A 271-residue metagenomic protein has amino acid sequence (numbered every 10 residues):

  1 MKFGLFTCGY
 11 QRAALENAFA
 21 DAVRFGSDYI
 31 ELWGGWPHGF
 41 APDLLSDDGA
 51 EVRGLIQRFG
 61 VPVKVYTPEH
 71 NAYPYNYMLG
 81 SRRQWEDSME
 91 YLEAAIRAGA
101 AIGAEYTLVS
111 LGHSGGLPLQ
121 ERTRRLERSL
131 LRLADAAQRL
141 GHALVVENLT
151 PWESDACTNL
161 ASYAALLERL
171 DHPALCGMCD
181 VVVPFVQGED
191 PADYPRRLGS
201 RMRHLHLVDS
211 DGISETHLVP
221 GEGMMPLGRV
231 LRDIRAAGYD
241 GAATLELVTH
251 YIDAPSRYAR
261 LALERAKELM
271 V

Functional and structural regions predicted by a protein language model:
M1-G26, R53, Q57, G103 (+2 more regions): Histidine-acidic metal/acid-base catalytic patches
G9-Q11, G34-W36, E69-A72, L111-G115 (+4 more regions): Active-site-proximal loop/turn and secondary-structure-junction residues that shape catalytic pockets, frequently
E16-N17, R58-F59, Y75-C176, V186 (+1 more regions): Active-site acidic/histidine proton-transfer and metal-coordination neighborhood in alpha/beta enzyme cores
D28-Y29, P62, E105, A143 (+1 more regions): Residue-level detector of anion-binding/catalytic polar loops
E31, V65, L108, V145 (+2 more regions): Conserved beta-strand positions in the central sheet of alpha/beta enzyme cores
W33-R53, L111-H113, L117: Glycine-rich, proline-tolerant flexible connector loops at the mouths of alpha/beta enzymes
G39-P42, L117-L119, W152-D155, E215-H217 (+1 more regions): A generic structural signal for short coil/turn motifs at secondary-structure boundaries
I56-K64: Glycine-rich, aromatic-flanked loop segments that form ligand/cofactor-binding clefts across common enzyme folds
